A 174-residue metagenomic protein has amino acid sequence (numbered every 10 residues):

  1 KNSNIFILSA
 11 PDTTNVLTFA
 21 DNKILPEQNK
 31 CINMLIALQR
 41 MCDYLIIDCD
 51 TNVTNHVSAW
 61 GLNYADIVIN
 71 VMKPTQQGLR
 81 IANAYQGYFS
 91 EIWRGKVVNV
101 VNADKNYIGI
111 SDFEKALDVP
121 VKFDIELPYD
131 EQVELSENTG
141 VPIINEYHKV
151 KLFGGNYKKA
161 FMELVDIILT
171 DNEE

Functional and structural regions predicted by a protein language model:
K1-R40, N138-V141: P-loop/Walker-type NTP enzyme "switch/lid" segment
S9-A10, I46-D48, I69-K73, V97-A103: Conserved beta-strand segments of the P-loop GTPase G domain that flank and frequently precede/overlap
N22-I32, N83-Y107: P-loop/Walker A phosphate-binding loop and immediately adjacent motor/lid segment at beta-alpha junctions
A37-R40, N55-T75: Inter-motif core of Ras-like GTPase G domains
Y44, I67, F123-I125: Well-ordered beta-strand positions
H56-G61, L79-Y88, D112-F113: A short acidic, amphipathic alpha-helical/loop segment
A103-K105, E114-K149: Beta-strand-loop-alpha "switch" segments that mediate conformational coupling across diverse proteins
N138-E174: NTP-binding/hydrolysis catalytic cores, primarily Walker-type P-loop NTPases
